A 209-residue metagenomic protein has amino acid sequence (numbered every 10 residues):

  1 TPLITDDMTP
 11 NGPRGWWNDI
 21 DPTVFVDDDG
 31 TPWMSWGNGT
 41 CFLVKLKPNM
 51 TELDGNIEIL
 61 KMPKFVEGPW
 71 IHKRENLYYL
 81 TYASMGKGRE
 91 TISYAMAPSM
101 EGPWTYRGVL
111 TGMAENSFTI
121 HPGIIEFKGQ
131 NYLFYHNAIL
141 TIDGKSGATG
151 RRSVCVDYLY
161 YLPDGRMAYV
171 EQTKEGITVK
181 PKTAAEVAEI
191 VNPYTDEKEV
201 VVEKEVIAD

Functional and structural regions predicted by a protein language model:
T1-D209: Carbohydrate-active catalytic/glycan-binding domains of CAZyme proteins, especially the secreted or lumenal ectodomains
